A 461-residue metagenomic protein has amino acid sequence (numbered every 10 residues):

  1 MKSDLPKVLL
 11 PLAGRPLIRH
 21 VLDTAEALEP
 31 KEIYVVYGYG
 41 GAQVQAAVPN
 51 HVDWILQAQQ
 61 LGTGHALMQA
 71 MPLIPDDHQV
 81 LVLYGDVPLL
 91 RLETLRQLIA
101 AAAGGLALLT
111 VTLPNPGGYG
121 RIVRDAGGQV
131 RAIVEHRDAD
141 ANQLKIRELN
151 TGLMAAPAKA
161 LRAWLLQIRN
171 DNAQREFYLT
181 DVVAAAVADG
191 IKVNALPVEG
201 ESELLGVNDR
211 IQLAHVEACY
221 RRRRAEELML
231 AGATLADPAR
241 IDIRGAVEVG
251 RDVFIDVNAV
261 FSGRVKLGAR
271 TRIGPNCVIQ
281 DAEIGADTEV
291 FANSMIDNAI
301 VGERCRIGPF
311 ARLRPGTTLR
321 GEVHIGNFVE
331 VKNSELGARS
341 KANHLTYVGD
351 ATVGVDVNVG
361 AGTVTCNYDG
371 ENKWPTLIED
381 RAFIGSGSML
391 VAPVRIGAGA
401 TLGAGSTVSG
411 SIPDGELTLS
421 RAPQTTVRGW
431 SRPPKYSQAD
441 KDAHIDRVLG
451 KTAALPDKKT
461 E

Functional and structural regions predicted by a protein language model:
M1-S3: N-terminal nucleotide-binding beta1-loop-alpha1 segment
V8, D53, Q129, K192-N194 (+1 more regions): Conserved beta-strand segments of alpha/beta enzyme cores
P11, R15-A100, A439-D440: Conserved N-terminal catalytic core of the sugar/cofactor nucleotidyltransferase
Y34-V35, L81-V82, L106-L109, A195: Structural beta-sheet core signal
A42, L90-A173, T180: Conserved core of the sugar-phosphate nucleotidyltransferase
R147-G250: Conserved alpha/beta core of the MobA/IspD/sugar-nucleotide pyrophosphorylase nucleotidyltransferase superfamily
R240-T317, G321: Acidic, glycine-rich loop-and-beta core segments that form the ion-binding/anion-interacting portion of active sites
E289-E461: Glycine-rich hexapeptide-repeat left-handed beta-helix
